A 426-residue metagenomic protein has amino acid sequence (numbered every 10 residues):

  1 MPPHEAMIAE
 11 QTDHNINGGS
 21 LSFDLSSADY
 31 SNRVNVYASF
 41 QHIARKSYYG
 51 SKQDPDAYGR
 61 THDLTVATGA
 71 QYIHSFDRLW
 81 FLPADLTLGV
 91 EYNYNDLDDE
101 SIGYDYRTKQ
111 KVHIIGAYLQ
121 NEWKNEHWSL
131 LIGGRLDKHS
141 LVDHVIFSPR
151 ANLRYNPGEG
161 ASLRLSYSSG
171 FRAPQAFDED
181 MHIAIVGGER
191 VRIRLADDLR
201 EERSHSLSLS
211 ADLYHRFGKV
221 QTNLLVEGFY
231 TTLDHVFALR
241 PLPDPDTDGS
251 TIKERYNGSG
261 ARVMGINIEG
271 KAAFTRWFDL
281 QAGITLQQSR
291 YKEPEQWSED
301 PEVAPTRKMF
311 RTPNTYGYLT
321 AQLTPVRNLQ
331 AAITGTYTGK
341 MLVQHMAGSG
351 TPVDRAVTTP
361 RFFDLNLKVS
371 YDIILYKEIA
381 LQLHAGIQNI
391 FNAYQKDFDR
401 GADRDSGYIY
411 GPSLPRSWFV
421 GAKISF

Functional and structural regions predicted by a protein language model:
E10-D143, T222-G228, G265-N267, A273 (+1 more regions): Face-selective signature of the C-terminal outer-membrane beta-barrel domain
D13-G19, H62-V66, K109-I115, V145-F147 (+6 more regions): Residues that define the transmembrane beta-barrel architecture of outer-membrane proteins
S26-S31, S75-F81, N125-W128, N156-G160 (+9 more regions): Outer-membrane beta-barrel channels and translocator barrels
R33-Y49, N156, R164, D198-Y256 (+3 more regions): Membrane-embedded beta-barrel scaffold of Gram-negative outer-membrane proteins
P83, D105-T232, T285, Q322: Structural signature of Gram-negative outer-membrane beta-barrels, strongest in the C-terminal barrel of TonB-dependent
K124-S129, F229-T232, S250, E254-A347: Gram-negative outer-membrane beta-barrel transporters
S140, E159-L207, G228-E254, E295 (+3 more regions): Surface-exposed extracellular loop regions of Gram-negative outer-membrane beta-barrel proteins, predominantly
Y337-M346, Y371-F426: C-terminal beta-signal and adjacent terminal beta-strands/loops of Gram-negative outer-membrane beta-barrel proteins
